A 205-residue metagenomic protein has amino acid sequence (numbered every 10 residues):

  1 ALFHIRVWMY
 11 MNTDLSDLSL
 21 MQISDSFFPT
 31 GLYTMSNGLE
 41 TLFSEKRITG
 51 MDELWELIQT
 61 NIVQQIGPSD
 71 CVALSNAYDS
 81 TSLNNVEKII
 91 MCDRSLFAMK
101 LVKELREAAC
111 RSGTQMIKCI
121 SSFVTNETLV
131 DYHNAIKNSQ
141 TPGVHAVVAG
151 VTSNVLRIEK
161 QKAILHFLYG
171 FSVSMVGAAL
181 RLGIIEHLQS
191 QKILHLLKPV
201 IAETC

Functional and structural regions predicted by a protein language model:
N12-Q22: Short, hydrophobic/aliphatic alpha-helical segments
D14, R47, M51, G170-C205: C-terminal auxiliary extensions adjacent to catalytic cores
L20-N84: Glycine/small-residue-rich interface belts in oligomeric ring/scaffold proteins and their assembly partners
L20-P29, I58-Q64, A98-L105, H133-S139 (+2 more regions): A short glycine/serine-rich beta->alpha loop
C71, N76, S80-L156: Internal, conserved structured core segments that host functional sites
K137-H187: A contiguous pocket-lining binding segment that forms or flanks enzyme active sites
